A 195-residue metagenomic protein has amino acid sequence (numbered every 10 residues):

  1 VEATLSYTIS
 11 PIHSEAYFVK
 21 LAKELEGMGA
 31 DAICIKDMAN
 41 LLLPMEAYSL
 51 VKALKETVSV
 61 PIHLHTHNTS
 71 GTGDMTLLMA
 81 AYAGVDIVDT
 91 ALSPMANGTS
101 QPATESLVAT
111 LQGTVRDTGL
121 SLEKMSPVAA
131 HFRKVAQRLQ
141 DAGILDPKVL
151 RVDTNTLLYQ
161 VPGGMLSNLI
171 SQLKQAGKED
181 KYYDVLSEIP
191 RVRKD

Functional and structural regions predicted by a protein language model:
V1-D195: Catalytic cores and adjacent flexible loops of soluble metabolic enzymes that perform enolate/carbanion chemistry on
